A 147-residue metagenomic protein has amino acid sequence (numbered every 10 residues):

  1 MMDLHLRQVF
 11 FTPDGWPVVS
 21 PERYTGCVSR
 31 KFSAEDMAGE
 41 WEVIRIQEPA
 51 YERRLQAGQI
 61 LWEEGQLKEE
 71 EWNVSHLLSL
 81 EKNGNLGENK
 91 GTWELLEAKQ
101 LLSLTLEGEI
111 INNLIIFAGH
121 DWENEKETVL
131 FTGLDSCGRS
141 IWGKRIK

Functional and structural regions predicted by a protein language model:
M2-P13: Beta-propeller blade signature
R7, S75-S79, G91-E94, N112-W122 (+1 more regions): Hydrophobic/aromatic beta-strand elements that line small-molecule binding cavities or substrate pockets in beta-rich
D14-W16, N83-G84, G138: Detector for glycine-centered tight turns/loop "hinges" at secondary-structure junctions
V18-T25, N89: Beta-propeller fold detector
G26-E42, I46: N-terminal helix-cap/turn-to-beta initiation motif at the start of protein domains
W41, R54-Q66, E70, T128-T132 (+1 more regions): N-terminal secretion targeting segments of exported proteins
I46-K99: N-terminal glycine/threonine-rich, aromatic-flanked beta-hairpin/loop signature
Q100-K147: Beta-sheet ligand-binding and adhesion/scaffold domains
